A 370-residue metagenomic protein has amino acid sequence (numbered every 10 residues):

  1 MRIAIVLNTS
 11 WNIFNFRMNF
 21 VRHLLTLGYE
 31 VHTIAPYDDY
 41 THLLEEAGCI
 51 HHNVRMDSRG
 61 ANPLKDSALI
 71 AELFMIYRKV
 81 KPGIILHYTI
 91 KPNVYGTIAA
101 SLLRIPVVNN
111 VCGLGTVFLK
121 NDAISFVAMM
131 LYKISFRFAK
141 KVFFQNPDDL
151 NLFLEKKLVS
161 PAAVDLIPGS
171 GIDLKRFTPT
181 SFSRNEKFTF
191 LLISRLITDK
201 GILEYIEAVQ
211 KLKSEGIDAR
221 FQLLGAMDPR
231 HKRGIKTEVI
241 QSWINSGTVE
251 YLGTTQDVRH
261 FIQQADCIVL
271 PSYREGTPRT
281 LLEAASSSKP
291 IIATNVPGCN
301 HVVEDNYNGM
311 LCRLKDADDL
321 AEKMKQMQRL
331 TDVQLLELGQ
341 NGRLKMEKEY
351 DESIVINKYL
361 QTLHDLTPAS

Functional and structural regions predicted by a protein language model:
N15-N19, F188, L192, I197-K211 (+1 more regions): A conserved mid-protein helix/loop that constitutes part of the nucleotide-sugar donor-binding site
T41-E45, E215, R220-T248, L252: Short, structured helix-loop element that forms part of the nucleotide-activated donor/catalytic region
H52, K133, R137-P179: Donor nucleotide-sugar binding/catalytic pocket of nucleotide-sugar-dependent glycosyltransferases
H87-N93, V111: Short His-centered aromatic/hydrophobic patch
T254, Y273: Aromatic "clamp/platform" in nucleotide-sugar-dependent glycosyltransferases that forms part of the donor/acceptor
P290-A293, V303: Short hydrophobic beta-strand element within catalytic cores of glycosyltransferases and related nucleotide-activated
D305-N306, M310-D318, Q326-D332: Conserved acidic donor-binding segment of nucleotide-sugar-dependent glycosyltransferases
D319, Q326, V333-E349, V355-Q361: A short, well-ordered alpha-helix in the C-terminal region of glycosyltransferases
